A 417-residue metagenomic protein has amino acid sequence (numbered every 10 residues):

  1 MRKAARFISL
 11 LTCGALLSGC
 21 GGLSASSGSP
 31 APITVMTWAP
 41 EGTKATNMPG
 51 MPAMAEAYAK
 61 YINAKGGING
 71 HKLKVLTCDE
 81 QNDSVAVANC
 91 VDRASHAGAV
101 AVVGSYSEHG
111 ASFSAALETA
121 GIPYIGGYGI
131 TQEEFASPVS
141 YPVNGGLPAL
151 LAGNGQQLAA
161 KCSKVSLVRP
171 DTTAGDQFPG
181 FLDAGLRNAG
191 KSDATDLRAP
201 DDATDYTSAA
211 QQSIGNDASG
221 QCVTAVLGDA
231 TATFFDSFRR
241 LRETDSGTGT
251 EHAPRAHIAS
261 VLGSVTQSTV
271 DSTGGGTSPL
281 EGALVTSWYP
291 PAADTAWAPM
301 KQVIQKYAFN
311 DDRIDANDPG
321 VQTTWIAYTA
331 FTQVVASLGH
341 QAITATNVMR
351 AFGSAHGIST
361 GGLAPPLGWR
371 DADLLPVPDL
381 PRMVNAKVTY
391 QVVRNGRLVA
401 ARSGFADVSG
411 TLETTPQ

Functional and structural regions predicted by a protein language model:
M1-T34, T414-Q417: Short, low-complexity disordered leader/linker segments with a strong preference for bacterial N-terminal type II
G21-L23, G28-P30, N47-A53, G66-A136 (+1 more regions): Beta-alpha junction/loop-to-helix N-cap segments that form part of ligand/metal-binding clefts
S27-Y58, K65, C78-V85, D171-D176 (+1 more regions): Extracytoplasmic "Venus flytrap"
A31-T34, G70-K74, H96-A101, T119-P123 (+6 more regions): Loop/turn elements at helix/coil->beta-strand transitions in domains of secreted/extracellular proteins
A94-S107, I125-G127, V165-R169, D217-F234 (+2 more regions): Periplasmic-binding protein-like
P138-G247: Extracellular/periplasmic Venus flytrap/periplasmic-binding protein
F238-I326: Extracellular/periplasmic periplasmic-binding protein-like sensory domains
D311-V321, T332-A400: Segments of small-molecule ligand-sensing domains
